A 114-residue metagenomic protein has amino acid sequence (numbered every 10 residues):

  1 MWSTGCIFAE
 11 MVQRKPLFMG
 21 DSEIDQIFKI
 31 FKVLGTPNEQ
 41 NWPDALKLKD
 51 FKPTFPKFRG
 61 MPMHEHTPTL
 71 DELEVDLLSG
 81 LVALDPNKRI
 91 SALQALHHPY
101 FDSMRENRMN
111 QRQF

Functional and structural regions predicted by a protein language model:
M11-K15: Hydrophobic anchor on a C-lobe helix of Hanks-type protein kinase catalytic domains
P16-L17, G35-N38, P86, Y100: Activation segment of ePK-like protein kinases, specifically the conserved APE
L17-K29, N41-K49: Conserved loop-to-helix junction within protein kinase catalytic domains, corresponding to the end of the activation
I27, E74-L78, A92: Hydrophobic alpha-helical patch in the C-lobe of Hanks-type protein kinase catalytic domains
L34-V82: C-terminal lobe substrate-recognition/regulatory segment of protein kinase catalytic domains
N87-F114: Regulatory extensions flanking the kinase catalytic core
